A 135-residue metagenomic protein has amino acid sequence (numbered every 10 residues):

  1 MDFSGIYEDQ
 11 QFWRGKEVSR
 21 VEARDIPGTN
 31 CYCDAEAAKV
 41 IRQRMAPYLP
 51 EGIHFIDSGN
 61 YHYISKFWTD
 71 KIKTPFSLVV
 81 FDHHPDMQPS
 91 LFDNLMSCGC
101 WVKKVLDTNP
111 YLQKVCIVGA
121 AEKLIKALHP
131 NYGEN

Functional and structural regions predicted by a protein language model:
M1-N135: Conserved alpha-helical scaffold segments that buttress catalytic/binding sites
